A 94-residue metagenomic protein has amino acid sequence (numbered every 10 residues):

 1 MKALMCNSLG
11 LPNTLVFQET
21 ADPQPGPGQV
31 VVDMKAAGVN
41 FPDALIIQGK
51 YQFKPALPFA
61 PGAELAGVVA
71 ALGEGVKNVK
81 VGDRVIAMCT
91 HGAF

Functional and structural regions predicted by a protein language model:
M1-K2: Extreme N-terminal starter segment of soluble prokaryotic enzymes
M5-N7, Q48, V69: Residue-level signal for short segments within beta-strands and strand-turn junctions of well-structured beta-sheet
N7-L11, A37-V39: Short polar catalytic/cofactor-binding loops
P12-A21: Short glycine/threonine/proline-enriched tight-turn/helix- or strand-capping micro-motif at secondary-structure
A21-V39, K50-A93: Glycine-rich beta-strand-centered segment in the early N-terminal region that forms part of a ligand/cofactor-binding
P42-Q48: Cytochrome P450 core scaffold surrounding the K-helix E-X-X-R motif and the conserved "meander" helix-loop region
